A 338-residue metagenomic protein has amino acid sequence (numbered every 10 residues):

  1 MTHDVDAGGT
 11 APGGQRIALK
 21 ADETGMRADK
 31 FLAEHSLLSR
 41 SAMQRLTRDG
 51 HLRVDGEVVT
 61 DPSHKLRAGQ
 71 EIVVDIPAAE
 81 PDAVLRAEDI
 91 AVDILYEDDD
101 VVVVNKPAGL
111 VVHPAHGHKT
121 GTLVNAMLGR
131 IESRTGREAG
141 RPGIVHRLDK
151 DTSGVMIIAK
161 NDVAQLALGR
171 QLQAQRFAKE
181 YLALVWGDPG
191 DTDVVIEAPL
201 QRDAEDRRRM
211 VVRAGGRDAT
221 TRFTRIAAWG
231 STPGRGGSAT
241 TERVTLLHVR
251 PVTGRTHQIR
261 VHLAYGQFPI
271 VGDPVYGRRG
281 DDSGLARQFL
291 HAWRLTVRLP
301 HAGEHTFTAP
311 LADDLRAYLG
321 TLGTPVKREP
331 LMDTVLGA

Functional and structural regions predicted by a protein language model:
M1-A338: RNA pseudouridine synthases
